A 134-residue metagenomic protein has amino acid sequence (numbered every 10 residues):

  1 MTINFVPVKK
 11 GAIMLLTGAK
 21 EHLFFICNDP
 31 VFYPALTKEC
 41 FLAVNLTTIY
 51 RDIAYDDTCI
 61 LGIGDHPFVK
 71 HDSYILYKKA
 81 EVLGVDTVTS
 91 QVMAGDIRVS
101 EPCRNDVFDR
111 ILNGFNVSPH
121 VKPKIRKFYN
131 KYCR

Functional and structural regions predicted by a protein language model:
M1-P7: Mixed-charge, Lys/Arg-rich low-complexity intrinsically disordered regions
N4, D57, Q91-V92: General secondary-structure edge motif
F5, G18-E21, T37, H71 (+1 more regions): Alpha-helix initiation and capping sites
K10-G11: Loop/turn positions that initiate beta-strands
L15-H66: Compact nucleic-acid interaction/catalytic patches
D65-R134: C-terminal terminal-subdomain/extension
